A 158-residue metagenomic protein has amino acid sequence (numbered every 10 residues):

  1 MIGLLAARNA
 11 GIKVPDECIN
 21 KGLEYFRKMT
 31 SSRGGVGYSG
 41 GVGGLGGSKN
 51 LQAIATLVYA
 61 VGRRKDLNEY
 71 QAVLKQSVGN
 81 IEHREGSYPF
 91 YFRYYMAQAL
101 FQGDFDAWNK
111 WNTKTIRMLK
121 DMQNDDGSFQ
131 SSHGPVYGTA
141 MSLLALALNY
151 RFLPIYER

Functional and structural regions predicted by a protein language model:
M1-N20, K28-Q76, N80-K114, F129-E157: An alpha-helical repeat/solenoid feature that recognizes helix-turn-helix modules
M29, D121-M122: Alpha-solenoid HEAT/Armadillo-like helical repeat scaffolds in large eukaryotic proteins
T115-D121: Transmembrane alpha-helical segments of integral membrane proteins
D126: Acidic carboxylate motifs that coordinate Ca2+ or other divalent cations, activating on Asp/Glu
